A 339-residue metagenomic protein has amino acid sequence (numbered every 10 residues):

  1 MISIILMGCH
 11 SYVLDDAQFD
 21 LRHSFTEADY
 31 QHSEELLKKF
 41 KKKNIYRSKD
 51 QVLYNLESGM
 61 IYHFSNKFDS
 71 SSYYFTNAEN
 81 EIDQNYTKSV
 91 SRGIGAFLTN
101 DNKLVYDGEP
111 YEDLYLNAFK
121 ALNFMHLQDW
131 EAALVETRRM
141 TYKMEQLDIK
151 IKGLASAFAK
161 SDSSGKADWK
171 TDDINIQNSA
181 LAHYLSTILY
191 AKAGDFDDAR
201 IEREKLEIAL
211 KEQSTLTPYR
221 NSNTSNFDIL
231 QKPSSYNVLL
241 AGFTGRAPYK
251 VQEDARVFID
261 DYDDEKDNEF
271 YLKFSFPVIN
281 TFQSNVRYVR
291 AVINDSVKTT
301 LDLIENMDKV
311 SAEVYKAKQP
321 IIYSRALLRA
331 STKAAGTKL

Functional and structural regions predicted by a protein language model:
G8-D29, K41: Bacterial Sec signal peptide processing site at the extreme N-terminus
H23, I61-Y62, N123, L189: Residue-level signature for tetratricopeptide repeat
L37-K38, F75, I82, T137 (+3 more regions): Inward-facing hydrophobic residues that define packing positions of alpha-helical scaffold repeats
I45-Q51, E81-G93, M144-A155, E207-N226: Boundary/linker segments of alpha-helical solenoid repeat arrays
N223-L339: Short loop/turn and low-complexity linker motifs enriched in small/turn-promoting residues
